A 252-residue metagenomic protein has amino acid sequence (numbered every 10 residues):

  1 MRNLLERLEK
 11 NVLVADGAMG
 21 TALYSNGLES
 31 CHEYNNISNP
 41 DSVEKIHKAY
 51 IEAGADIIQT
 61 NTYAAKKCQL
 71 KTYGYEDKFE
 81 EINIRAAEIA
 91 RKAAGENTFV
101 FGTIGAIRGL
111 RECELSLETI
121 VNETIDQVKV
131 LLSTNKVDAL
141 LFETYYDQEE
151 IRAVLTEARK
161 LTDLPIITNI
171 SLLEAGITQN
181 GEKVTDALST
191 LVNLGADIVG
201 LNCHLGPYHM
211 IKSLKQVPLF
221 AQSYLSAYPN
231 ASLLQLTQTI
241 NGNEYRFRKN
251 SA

Functional and structural regions predicted by a protein language model:
M1-A252: Domain-level signal for soluble alpha/beta catalytic cores
